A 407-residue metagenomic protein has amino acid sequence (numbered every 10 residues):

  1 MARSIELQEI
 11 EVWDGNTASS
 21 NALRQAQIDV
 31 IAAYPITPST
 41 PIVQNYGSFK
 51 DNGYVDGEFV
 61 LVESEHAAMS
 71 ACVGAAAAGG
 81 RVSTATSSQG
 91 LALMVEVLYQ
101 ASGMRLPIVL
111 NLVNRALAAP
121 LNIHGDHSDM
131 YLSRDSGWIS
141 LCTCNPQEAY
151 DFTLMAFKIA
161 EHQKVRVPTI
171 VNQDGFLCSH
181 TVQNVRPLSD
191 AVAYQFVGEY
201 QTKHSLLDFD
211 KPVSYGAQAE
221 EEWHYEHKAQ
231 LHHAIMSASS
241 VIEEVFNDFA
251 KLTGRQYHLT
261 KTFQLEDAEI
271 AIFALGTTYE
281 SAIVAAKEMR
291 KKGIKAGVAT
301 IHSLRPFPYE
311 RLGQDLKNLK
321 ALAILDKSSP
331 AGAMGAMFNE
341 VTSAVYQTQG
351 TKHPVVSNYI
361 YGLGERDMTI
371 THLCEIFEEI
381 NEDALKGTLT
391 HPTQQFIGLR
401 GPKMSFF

Functional and structural regions predicted by a protein language model:
M1-L132, G137-W138, L154, D174 (+1 more regions): Thiamine diphosphate
V12-S19, N247-I270: Glycine-/acidic-rich phosphate or pyrophosphate-binding loops and their flanking alpha/beta elements
G47-N52, V284-V298, Y346-Q347: Short helix-loop-beta junction
H124-G175, H353-R366: Conserved thiamine diphosphate
P168-K261: Conformationally flexible catalytic loops at phosphate/diphosphate-handling active centers
T262-I294, F307-Q314: Redox- and metal-dependent alpha/beta enzyme cores, enriched for Fe-S-associated oxidoreductases and cofactor-handling
K292-A321, S328: Core nucleotide-handling region used for phosphoryl-transfer chemistry
K327-F407: Peripheral docking tails and interdomain loops at the edges of cofactor- or intermediate-handling domains
